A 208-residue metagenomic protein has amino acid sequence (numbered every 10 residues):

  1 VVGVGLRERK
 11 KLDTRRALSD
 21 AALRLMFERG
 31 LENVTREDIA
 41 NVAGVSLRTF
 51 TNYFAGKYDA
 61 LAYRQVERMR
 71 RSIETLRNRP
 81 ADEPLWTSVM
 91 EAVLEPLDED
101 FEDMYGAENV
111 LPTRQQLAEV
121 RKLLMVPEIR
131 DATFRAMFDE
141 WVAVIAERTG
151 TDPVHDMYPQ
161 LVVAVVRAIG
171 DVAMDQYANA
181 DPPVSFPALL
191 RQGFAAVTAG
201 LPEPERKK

Functional and structural regions predicted by a protein language model:
V1-V42: Basic, helix-initiating cap at the start of DNA-binding domains
G5, R29-L31, G44, T51-Y63 (+1 more regions): HTH DNA-binding helix-turn interface
T14, R64, R68, V93 (+3 more regions): Hydrophobic/aromatic residues within well-ordered alpha-helical segments
F27, T35-R36, Q65-I73: Short, basic, alpha-helical segments at the C-terminal edge of helix-turn-helix-like DNA-binding modules
R70-E119: Hydrophobic alpha-helical connector segments
A118-G150, M157-A164: Amphipathic alpha-helical packing segments from all-alpha helical-bundle domains
A143-G150, D175, N179-K208: C-terminal peripheral helix-coil segments that are non-catalytic and often amphipathic
P159-R167, D171, P187: Short, well-structured alpha-helical segments
